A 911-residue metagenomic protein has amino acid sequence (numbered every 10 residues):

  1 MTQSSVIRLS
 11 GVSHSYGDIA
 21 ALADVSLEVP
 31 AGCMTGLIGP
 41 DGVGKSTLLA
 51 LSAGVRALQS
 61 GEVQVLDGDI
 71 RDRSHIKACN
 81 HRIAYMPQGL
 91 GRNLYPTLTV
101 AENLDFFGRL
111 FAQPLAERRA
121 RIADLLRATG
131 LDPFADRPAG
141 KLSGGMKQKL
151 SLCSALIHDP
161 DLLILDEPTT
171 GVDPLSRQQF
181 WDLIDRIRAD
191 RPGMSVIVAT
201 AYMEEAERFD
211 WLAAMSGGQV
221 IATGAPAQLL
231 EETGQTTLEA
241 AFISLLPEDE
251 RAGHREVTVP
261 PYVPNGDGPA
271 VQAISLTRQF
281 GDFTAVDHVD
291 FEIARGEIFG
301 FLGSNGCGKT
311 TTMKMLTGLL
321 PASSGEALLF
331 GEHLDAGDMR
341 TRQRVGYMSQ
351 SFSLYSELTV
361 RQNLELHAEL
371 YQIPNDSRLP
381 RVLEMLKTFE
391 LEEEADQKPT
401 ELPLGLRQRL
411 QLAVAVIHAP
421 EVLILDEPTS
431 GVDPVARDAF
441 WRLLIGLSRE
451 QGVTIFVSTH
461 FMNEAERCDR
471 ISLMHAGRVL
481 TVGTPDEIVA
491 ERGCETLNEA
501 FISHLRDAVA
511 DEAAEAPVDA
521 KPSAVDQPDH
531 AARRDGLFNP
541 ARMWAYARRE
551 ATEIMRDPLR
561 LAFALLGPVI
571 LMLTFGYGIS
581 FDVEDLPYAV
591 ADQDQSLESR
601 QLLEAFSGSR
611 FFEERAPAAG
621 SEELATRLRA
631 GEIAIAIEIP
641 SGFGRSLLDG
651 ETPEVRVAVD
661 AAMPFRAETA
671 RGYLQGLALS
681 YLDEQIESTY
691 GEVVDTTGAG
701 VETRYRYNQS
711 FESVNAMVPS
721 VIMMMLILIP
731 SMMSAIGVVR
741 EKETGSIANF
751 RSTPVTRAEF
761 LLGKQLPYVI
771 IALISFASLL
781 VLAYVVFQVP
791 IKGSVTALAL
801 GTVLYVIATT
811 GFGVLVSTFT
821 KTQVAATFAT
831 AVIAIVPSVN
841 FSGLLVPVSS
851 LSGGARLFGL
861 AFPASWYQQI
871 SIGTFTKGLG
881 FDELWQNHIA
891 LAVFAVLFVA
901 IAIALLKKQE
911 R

Functional and structural regions predicted by a protein language model:
A53, T317: Helix-to-loop junction immediately C-terminal to a conserved catalytic motif
G61-D72, A78-H81, G325-D335, R340-T341: Conserved ABC transporter NBD signature motif
D105, R109, A116-F134, E365 (+2 more regions): Conserved ABC ATPase "signature" region
L163-D166, L423-D426: Catalytic Walker B motif of ABC-type/P-loop ATPase nucleotide-binding domains
T223-G224, V482-G483: ABC ATPase "signature
R533-N715, E883: Extracytoplasmic/periplasmic domains immediately adjacent to an N-terminal transmembrane anchor in multi-pass membrane
